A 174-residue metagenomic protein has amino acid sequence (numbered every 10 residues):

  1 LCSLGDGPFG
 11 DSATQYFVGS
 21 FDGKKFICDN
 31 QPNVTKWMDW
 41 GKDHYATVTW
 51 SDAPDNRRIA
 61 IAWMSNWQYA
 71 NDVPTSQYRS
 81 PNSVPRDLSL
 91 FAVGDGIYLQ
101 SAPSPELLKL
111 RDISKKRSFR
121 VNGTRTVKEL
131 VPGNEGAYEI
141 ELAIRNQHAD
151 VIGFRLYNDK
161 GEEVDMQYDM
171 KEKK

Functional and structural regions predicted by a protein language model:
L1-S3, Y16-F17, A46, W50: Short, well-ordered alpha-helical packing segments
C2-G5, A62-M64: Recurrent small/Gly-Pro-centered beta-turn motifs in extracellular repeat architectures
D6-F9, W67-Q68: Short glycine/acidic-enriched loop and turn motifs that connect beta-strands
F9-V18, V84: Structural motif
D22-K174: Beta-rich accessory regions
